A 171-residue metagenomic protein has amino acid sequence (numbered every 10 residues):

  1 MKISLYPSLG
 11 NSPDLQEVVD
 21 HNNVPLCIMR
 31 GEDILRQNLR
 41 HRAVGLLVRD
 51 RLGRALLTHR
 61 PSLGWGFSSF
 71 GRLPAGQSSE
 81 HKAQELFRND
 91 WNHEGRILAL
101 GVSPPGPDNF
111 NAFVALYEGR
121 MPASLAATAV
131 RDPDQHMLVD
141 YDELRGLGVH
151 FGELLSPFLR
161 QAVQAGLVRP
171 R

Functional and structural regions predicted by a protein language model:
M1-P7, F67-P74: N-terminal short leaders/motifs
K2-G45, R51: Acidic, metal-coordinating catalytic segment for phosphate/diphosphate chemistry, firing primarily on the Nudix
H21, H59-R60, Y141: Residues immediately flanking
H41-R72: A glycine-rich, hydrophobic loop/mini-helix early in the fold
F70-L154: Unchanged
E153-R171: Charged phosphate-binding loop/patch that engages nucleotide di/tri-phosphates or the phosphate backbone of nucleic
